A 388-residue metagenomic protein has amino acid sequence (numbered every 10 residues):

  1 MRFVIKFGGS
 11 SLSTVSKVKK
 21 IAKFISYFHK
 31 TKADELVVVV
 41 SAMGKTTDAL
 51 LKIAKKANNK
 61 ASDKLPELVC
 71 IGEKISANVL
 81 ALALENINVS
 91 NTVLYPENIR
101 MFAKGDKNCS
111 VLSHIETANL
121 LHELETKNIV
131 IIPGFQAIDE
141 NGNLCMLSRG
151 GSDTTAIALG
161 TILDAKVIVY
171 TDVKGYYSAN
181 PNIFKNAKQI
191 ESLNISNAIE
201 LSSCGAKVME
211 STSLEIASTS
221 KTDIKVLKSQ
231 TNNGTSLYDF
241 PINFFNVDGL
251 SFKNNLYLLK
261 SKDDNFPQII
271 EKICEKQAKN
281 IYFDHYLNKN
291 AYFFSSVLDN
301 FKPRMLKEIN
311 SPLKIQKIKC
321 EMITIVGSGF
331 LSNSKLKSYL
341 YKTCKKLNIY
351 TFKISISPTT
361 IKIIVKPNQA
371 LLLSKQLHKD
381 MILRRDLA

Functional and structural regions predicted by a protein language model:
M1-L214, S295, T359, I364-K366 (+1 more regions): Nucleotide/pyrophosphate-binding catalytic subdomain
F3, N128, I199, T212 (+6 more regions): Structural beta-strand/beta-sheet cores of well-ordered domains, especially the beta-sheet scaffolds that support
A22-S26, T161, S218, Y341 (+2 more regions): A structural alpha-helix within SAM-dependent methyltransferase catalytic domains
M43, V173-G175, T222, K228-N233 (+2 more regions): Glycine-rich beta-alpha junction loops
S202-K262: A conserved active-site cap/scaffold subdomain adjacent to cofactor or substrate pockets
S236-A388: A conserved regulatory-domain signal marking ACT and ACT-like small-molecule sensing domains and adjacent regulatory
